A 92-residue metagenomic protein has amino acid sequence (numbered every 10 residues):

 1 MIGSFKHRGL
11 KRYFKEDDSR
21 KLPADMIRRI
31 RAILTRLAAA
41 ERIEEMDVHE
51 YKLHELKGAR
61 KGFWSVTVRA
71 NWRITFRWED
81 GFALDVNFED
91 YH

Functional and structural regions predicted by a protein language model:
M1, D18, R42, H49-K52 (+1 more regions): Glycine-rich, flexible loop/turn motifs
M1-I33: Arg/Lys-rich, positively charged N-terminal/basic patches that mediate binding to nucleic acids
K11-Y13, A39, V48: Extracytoplasmic copper-binding redox domains, predominantly the cupredoxin/blue-copper superfamily
I30-R31, A38, R42: An N-terminal amphipathic alpha-helical segment
E41-W64: A short, surface-exposed loop/turn module that caps and links secondary-structure elements
W64-H92: Enriched for short, Lys/Arg-rich terminal
